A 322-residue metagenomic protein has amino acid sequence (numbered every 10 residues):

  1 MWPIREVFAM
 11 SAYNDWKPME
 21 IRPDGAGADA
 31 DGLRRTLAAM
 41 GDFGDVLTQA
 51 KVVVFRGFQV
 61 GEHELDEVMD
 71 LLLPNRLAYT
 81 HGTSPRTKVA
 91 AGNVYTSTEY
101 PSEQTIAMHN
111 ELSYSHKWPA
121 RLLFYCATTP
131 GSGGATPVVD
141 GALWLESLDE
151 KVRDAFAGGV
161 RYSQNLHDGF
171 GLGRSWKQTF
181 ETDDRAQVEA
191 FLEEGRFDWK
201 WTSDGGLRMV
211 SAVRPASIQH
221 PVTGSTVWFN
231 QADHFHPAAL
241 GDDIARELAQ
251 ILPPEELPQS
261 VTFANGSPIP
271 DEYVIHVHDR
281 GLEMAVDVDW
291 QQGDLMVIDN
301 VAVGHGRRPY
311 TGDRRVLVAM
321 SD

Functional and structural regions predicted by a protein language model:
W2-R35, S102-M108, K117-L295, V301-D322: Active-site environment of non-heme Fe oxygenases that use a 2-His-1-carboxylate facial triad
T36-D42: Short amphipathic beta-strand starts and helix->beta connectors
D45-T48: Short, flexible turn/loop "capping" segments at secondary-structure junctions
V60-P74: Glycine-rich loop at the start of a catalytic domain that most often binds anionic cofactors/ligands
P74-T83, T87, R314-D322: C-terminal end-helix/capping segment
Y79-N110: A gly/proline- and charged-residue-enriched helix-loop-helix capping module
